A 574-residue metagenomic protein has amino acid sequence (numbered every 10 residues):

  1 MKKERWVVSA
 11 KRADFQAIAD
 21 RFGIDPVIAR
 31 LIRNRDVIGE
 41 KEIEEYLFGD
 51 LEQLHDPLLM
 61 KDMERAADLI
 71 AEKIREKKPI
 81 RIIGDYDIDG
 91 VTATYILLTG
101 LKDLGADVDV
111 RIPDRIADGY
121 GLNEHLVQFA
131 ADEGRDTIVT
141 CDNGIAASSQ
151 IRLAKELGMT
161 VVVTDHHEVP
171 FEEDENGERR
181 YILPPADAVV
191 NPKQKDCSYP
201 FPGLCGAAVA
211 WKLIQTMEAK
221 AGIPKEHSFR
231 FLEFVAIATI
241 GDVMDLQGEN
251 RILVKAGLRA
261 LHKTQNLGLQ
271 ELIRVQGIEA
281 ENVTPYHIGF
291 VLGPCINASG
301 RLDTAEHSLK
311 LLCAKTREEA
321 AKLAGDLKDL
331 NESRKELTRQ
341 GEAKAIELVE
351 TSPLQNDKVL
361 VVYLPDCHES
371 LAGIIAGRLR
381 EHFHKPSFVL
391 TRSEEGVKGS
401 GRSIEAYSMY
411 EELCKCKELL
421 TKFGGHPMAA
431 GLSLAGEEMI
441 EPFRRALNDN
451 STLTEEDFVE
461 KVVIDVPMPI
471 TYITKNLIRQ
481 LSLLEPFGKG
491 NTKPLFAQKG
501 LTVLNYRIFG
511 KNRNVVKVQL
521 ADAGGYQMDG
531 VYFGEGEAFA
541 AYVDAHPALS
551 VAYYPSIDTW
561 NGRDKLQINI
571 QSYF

Functional and structural regions predicted by a protein language model:
M1-E4, L483: Catalytic domains of riboflavin
K2, S9-T137, L157-G158, N176-G177 (+4 more regions): Hydrophobic helix-and-loop "lid/oligomerization" segment in the mid-to-C-terminal part of catalytic domains
E72-K78, R317-G325, D329-Y363, K415-F574: Mid-to-C-terminal polyanion-binding domains and interfaces
Q128-A207, W211-K220, R230, Q247: Active-site cavity-forming subdomains of large catalytic enzyme subunits
S149-L153, L360, I375, Q480: A short acidic, amphipathic alpha-helical/loop segment
H166-H167, H368, H426, V515: Histidine-centered active-site/metal-ligand motif
R180-Y181, D187-A188, G396-S403, Q527-G530 (+1 more regions): Short, well-ordered strand-loop elements centered on a beta-strand within folded domains, enriched for acidic residues
A208, G373, G377, V551: Short alpha-helical basic/polar micro-motif
